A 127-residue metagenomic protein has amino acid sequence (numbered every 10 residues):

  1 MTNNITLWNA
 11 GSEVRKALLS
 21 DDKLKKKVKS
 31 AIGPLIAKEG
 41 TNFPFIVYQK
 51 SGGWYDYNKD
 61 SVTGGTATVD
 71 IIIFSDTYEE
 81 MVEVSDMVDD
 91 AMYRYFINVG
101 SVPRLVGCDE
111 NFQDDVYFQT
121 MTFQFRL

Functional and structural regions predicted by a protein language model:
M1-G52, N58-S61, E79, E83-D90: Small/polar-rich, solvent-exposed N-terminal microdomains that initiate assembly or binding
A10, V62-T68, V99-C108: Solvent-exposed, well-ordered amphipathic alpha-helical segments that flank/support binding or catalytic loops
G40-N42, S61-G65, Q113-Y117: A generic structural micro-feature
S51-W54, G65-D70, D90-R94: Short, low-complexity, polar/charged sequence segments that are solvent-exposed and flexible
D56-K59, I71-S75, Y95-V99: Glycine-rich loops and low-complexity Gly/Arg-rich segments that provide flexible linkers or classic glycine-based
T63-D76, Y117-L127: Oligomerization/assembly interface segments of phage tail-like spikes and tubes
D76-E83, G100-L105: Short C-terminal domain-edge/linker segments immediately following a structured domain
D90-L127: Acidic-leaning, charged glycine-interspersed low-complexity segments
